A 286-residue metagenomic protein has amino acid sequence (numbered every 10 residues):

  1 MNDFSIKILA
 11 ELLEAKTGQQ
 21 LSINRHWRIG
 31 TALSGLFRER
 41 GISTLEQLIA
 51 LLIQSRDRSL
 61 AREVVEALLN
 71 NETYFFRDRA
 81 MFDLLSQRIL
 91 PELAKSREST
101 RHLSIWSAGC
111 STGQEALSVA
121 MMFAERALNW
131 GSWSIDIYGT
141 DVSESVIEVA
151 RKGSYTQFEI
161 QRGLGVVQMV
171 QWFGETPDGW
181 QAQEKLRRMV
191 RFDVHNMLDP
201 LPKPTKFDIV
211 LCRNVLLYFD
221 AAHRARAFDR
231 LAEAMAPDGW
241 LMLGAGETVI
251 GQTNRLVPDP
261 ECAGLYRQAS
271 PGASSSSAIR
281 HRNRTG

Functional and structural regions predicted by a protein language model:
M1-W106, F228: Conserved AdoMet
S86, A120-A124, A232: A structural alpha-helix within SAM-dependent methyltransferase catalytic domains
R101-G113, Y138: Conserved class I S-adenosyl-L-methionine
A108, L128-L211, V215-R226, T248-I250 (+1 more regions): Extended basic-aromatic, gly/pro-enriched interface segments that bind polyanionic ligands
T112-W130: Conserved SAM-binding loop of SAM-dependent methyltransferases across substrates and taxa, primarily the Class I
I209, G251-G286: Core SAM-dependent methyltransferase catalytic element
A225-P237: A short glycine-rich, Lys/Arg-flanked "PGG" loop and its adjoining helix->strand segment in the class I
P237-A245: Conserved beta-strand signature within the Rossmann-like core of class I S-adenosyl-L-methionine
